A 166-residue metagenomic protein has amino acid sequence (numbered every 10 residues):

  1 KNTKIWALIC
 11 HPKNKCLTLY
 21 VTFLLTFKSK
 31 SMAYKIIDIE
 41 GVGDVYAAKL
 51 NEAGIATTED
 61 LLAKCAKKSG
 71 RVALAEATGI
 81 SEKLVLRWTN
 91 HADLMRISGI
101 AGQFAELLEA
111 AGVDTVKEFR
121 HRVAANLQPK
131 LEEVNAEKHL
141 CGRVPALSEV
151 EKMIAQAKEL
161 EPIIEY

Functional and structural regions predicted by a protein language model:
T22, F27-Y166: C-terminal extensions
